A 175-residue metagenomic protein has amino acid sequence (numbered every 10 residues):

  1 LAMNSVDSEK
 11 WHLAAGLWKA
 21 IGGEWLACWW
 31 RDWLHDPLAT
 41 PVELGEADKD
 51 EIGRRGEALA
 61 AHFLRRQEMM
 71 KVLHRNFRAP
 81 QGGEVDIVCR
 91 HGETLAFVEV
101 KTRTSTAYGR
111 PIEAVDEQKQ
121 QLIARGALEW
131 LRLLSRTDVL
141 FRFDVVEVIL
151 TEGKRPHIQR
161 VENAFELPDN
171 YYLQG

Functional and structural regions predicted by a protein language model:
A2-G56: Interdomain/boundary linker segments immediately adjacent to catalytic/signaling cores
N4-E9, G16, G23-W25, L133-G175: Domain-level recognition of nuclease-like catalytic cores that cleave nucleotide substrates
A60, V85-A107, I123: Conserved catalytic cores of phosphodiester-cleaving nucleases, focusing on short active-site segments
R66-P80: A short acidic/basic microdomain associated with nuclease active sites
E68, G83-V85, F141: Short beta-strand or tight-loop elements that sit immediately N-terminal to catalytic metal-binding acidic residues
P80-G83, K154: Short acidic/glycine-enriched loop/turn segments that link adjacent beta-strands
G83, T94-A96, D144, Q159: Protein kinase-like catalytic core scaffold
T102-G153: Catalytic cores of nucleic-acid endonucleases
